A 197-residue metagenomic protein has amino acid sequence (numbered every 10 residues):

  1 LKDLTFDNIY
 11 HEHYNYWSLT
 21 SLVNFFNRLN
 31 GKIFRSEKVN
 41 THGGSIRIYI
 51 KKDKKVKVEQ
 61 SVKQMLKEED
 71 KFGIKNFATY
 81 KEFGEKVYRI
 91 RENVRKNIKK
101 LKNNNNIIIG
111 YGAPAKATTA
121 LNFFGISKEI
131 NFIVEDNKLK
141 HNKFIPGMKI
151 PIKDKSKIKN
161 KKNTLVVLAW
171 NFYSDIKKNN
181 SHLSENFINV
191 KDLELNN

Functional and structural regions predicted by a protein language model:
L1-N15, L19-L22: Short, glycine-/aromatic-enriched active-site segment of Class I SAM-dependent methyltransferases
G31-H42: Conserved S-adenosyl-L-methionine
H42-K86: Flexible, glycine-/basic-rich loop-and-beta segments that form/coincide with the SAM-dependent methyltransferase
K86-N104: A short, well-structured juxtamembrane/interface segment
I98-N122: Glycine-rich adenosine-cofactor-binding loop
T119-N131: Substrate-recognition/cap helix-loop segment adjacent to the acidic, metal-dependent catalytic center of Asp-based
I130-I145, F187-N197: Short, flexible loop segments at boundaries between secondary-structure elements
M148-N197: Phosphate-bearing ligand-interacting subdomains that bind or position ATP/ADP/UDP/GDP/NAD(P) or nucleotide-linked
